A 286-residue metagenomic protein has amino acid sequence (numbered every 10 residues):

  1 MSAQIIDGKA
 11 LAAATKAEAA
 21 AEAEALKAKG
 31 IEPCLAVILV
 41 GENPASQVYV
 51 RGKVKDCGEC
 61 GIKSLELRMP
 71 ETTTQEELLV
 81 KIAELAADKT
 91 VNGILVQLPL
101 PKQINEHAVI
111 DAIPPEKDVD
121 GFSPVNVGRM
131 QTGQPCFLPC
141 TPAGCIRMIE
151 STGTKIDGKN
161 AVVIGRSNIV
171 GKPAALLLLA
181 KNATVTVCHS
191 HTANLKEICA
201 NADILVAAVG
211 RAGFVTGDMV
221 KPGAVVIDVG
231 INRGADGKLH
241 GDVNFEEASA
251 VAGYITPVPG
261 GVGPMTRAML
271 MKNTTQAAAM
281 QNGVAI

Functional and structural regions predicted by a protein language model:
M1-I31: Positively charged, low-complexity intrinsically disordered leader regions
P33-G41: Short beta-strand segments enriched in small/hydrophobic residues
V40-V54, C136-V225, K238-E247: Glycine-rich phosphate/diphosphate-binding loop of Rossmann-like nucleotide-binding domains
C57-E71, V185-V187: Short beta-strand elements in bilobed, periplasmic/extracellular small-molecule ligand-binding domains
E77-K89: Short, well-structured alpha-helical segments in soluble
T90-P101, N105-A108, N201-G234: Glycine-rich phosphate-binding loop
L95-I156: Anion-binding alpha/beta catalytic cores of soluble intermediary-metabolism enzymes, centered on
E106-S123, V127, G230-Q281: Rossmann-fold NAD(P)-binding glycine/threonine-rich loop
